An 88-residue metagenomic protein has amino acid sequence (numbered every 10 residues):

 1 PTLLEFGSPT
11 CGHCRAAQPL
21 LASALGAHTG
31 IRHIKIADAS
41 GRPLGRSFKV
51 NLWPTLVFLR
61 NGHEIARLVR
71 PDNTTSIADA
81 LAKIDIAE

Functional and structural regions predicted by a protein language model:
P1-P9: Short active-site neighborhood of thiol/selenol oxidoreductases, capturing the structured segment around
F6, L25, T29-P43: Thiol-based oxidoreductase modules, predominantly thioredoxin-like and allied folds used for disulfide exchange
C11-C14, L56: The canonical Cys-X-X-Cys-His
G12-H13, S40-P43, T75: Short alpha-helical
H13-A27: Typically the conserved alpha-helix immediately C-terminal to a functionally engaged Cys/Sec in thioredoxin-like
S47-N51: A short glycine-leucine-enriched loop at secondary-structure breakpoints that most characteristically corresponds
L52, V57-E88: Non-catalytic, surface beta->alpha helical segment in thiol-disulfide oxidoreductase systems
